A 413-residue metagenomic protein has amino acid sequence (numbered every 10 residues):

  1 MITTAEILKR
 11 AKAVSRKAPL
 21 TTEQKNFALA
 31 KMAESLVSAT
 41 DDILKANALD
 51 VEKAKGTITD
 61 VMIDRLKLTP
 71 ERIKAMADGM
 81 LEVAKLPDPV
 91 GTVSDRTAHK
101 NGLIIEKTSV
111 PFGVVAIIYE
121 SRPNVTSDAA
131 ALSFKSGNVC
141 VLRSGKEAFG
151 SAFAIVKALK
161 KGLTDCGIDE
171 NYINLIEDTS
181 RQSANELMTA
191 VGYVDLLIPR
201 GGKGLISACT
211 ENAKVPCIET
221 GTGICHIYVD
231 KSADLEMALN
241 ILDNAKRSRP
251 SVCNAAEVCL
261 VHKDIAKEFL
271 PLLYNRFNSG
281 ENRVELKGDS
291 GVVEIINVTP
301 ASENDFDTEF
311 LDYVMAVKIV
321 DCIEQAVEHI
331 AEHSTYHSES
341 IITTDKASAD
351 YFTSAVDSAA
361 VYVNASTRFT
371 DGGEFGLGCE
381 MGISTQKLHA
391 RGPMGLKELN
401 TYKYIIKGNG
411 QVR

Functional and structural regions predicted by a protein language model:
M1-I105: N-terminal Rossmann-like NAD(P)+-binding subdomain of aldehyde/semialdehyde dehydrogenases
I2, E120-C140, A158, G162 (+2 more regions): ALDH superfamily catalytic-core signature
A13-L20, L260-V261, D312-D321, Y336-I341: Short, well-ordered beta-strand elements within core beta-sheets of diverse protein domains
V14-A18, M32-A39, A46, D50 (+15 more regions): Change "in soluble alpha/beta enzymes" to "in soluble alpha/beta proteins
L20-N26, V90, C166-I173, R249-A255 (+4 more regions): Flexible, glycine/charged-enriched surface loops at secondary-structure junctions
F27, I323, E328-R413: C-terminal core of ALDH-fold dehydrogenases
K85, S94-S232, E236: Rossmann-like NAD(P) dinucleotide-binding subdomain of oxidoreductase/dehydrogenase enzymes
